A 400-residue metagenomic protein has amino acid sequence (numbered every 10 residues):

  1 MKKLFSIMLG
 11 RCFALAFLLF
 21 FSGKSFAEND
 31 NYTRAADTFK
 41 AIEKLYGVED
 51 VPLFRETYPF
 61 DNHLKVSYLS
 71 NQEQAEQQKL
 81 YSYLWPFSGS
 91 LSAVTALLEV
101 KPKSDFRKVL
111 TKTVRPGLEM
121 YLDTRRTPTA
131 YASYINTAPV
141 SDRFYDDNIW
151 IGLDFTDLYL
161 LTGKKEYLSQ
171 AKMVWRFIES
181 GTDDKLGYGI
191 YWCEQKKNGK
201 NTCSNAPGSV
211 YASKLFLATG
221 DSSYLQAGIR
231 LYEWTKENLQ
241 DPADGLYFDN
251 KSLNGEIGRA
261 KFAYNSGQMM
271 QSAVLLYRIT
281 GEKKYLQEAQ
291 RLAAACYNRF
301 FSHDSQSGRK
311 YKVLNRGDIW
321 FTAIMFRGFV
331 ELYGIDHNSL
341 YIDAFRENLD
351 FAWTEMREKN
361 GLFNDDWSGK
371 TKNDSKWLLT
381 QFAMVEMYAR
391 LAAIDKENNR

Functional and structural regions predicted by a protein language model:
M1-N29: Bacterial Sec-dependent N-terminal signal peptides
N29-A93, L97-D146, K200, Q290-R291 (+1 more regions): CBM-like carbohydrate-recognition segments
L98, P102, Y159-G163, F216-G220 (+5 more regions): Short coil/turn linking the two alpha-helices of tandem helical-hairpin repeats
R107-A218, S222-Q226: Extended ligand-binding groove/face enriched in aromatic
C203-G208, A212-F216, Y224-A273: Active-site cradle of extracellular carbohydrate-active enzymes
N265-T280, Y285-F301: Oxyanion-binding "anion nests"
